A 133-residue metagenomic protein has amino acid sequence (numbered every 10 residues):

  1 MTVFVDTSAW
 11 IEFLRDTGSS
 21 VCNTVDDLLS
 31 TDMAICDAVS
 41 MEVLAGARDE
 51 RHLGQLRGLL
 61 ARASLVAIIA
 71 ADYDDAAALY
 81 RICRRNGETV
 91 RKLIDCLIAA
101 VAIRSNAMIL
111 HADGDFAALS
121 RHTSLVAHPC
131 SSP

Functional and structural regions predicted by a protein language model:
M1, A99, I103-P133: Acidic, PIN/NYN-like endoribonuclease modules and their adjacent C-terminal/linker elements
M1-I35, L44-G58: Short, well-structured N-terminal submotif of metal-dependent ribonuclease cores
D6-T7, V39, A112: A secondary-structure boundary/capping signal
F13, E42-V43, D75, A118-L119: Phosphate- and divalent-cation-binding pockets in alpha/beta enzyme and binding domains that engage nucleotide-derived
S30-D32, R62-A63, N86, S105 (+1 more regions): Structured helix-beta-strand junction loops
A34, V66, H128: General small-molecule cofactor/ligand-binding pocket signal
R51-G54, C83-R84, V126-C130: Short, hinge-like loop/turn segments at secondary-structure boundaries
L65-A112: Active-site neighborhoods of divalent-metal-dependent phosphate/nucleic-acid chemistry enzymes
